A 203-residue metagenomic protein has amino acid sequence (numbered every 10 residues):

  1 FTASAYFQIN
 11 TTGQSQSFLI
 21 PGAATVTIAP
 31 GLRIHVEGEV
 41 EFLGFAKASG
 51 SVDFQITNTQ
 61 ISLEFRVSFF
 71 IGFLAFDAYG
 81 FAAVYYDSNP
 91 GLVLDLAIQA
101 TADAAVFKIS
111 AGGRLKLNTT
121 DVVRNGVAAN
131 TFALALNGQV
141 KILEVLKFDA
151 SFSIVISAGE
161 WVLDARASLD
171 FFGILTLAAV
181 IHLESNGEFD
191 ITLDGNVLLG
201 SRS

Functional and structural regions predicted by a protein language model:
F1-S203: N-terminal low-complexity, acidic/Ser/Thr/Gly/Pro-rich segments that act as secretory/membrane-targeting modules
